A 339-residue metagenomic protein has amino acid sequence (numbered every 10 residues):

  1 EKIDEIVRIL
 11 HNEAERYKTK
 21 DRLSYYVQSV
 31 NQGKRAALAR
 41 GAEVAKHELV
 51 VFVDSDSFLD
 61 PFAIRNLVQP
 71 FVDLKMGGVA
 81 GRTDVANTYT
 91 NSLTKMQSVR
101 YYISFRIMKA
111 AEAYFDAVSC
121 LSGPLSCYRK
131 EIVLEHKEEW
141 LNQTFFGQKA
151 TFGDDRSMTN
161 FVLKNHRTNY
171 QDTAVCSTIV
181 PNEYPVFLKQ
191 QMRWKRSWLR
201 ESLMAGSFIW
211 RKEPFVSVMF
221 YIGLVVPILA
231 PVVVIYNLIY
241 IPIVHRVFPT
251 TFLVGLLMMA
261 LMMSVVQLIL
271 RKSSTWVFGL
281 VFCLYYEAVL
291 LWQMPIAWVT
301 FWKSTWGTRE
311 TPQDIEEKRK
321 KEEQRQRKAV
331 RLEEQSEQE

Functional and structural regions predicted by a protein language model:
E1-I209, E337-E339: Non-transmembrane catalytic domains and loops of membrane-associated enzymes and transporters that build or traffic
Y101-A110, K130-L134, Q171-I179, M219-V234 (+2 more regions): A broadly tuned preference for mixed-charge, low-complexity surface segments
F145-F146, K212-I222: Membrane-water interface at loop-to-transmembrane-helix junctions
V180, Y184-F187, K195, P214 (+2 more regions): Hydrophobic alpha-helical segments and helix-packing faces
F187, W194, K303-R309, Q313: Tryptophan-centered motif/residue detector
M204-V216, V232-I235: Membrane-helix boundary elements
F220-T305: Membrane-embedded multi-pass helical conduit in multi-pass membrane proteins, especially envelope-biosynthetic
G307-Q338: Cytosolic juxtamembrane C-terminal amphipathic helix followed by a basic/polar low-complexity tail immediately after
